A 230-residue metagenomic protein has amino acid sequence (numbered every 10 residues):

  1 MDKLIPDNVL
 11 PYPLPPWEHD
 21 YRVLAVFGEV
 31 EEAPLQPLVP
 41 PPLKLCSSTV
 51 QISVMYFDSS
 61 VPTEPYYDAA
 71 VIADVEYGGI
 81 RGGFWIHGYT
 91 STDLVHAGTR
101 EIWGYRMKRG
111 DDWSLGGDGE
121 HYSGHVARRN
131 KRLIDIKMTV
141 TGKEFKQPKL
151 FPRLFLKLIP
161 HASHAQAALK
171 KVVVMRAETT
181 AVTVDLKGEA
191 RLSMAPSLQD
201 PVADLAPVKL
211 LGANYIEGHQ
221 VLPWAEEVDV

Functional and structural regions predicted by a protein language model:
M1-D7, E101-V230: Interaction-surface and assembly-scaffold signal
M1-Y66, S193, P201-L205, Y215 (+1 more regions): N-terminal domain-onset segments
P13-L14, V30-P37, L45, F84-W85 (+3 more regions): A broad, low-specificity signal for short, low-complexity segments enriched in glycine/proline and polar/charged
L14, H19, V23, D58-S59 (+11 more regions): Intrinsically disordered, low-complexity regions enriched in small/polar residues
V30-A33, F57-S59, E76-I80, R129 (+3 more regions): Generic structural motif
P42, Q51, V61, D68 (+5 more regions): Generic preference for flexible, low-structure residues
F57-K137: Aromatic- and glycine-enriched beta-alpha-beta binding-site module
